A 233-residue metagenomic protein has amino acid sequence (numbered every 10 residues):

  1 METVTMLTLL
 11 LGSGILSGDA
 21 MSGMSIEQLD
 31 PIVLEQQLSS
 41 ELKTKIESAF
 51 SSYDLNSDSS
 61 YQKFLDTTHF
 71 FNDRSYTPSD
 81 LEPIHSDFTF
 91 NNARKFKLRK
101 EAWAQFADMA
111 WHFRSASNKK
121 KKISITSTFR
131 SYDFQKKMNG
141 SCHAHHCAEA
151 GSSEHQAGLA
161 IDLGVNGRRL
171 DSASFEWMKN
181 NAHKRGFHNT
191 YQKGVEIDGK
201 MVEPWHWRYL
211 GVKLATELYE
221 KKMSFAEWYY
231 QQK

Functional and structural regions predicted by a protein language model:
M1-S17: Classical Sec-dependent N-terminal signal peptides that target proteins to the secretory pathway
G14-T128, Y132-K233: Extracytoplasmic cell-surface/polysaccharide-interacting catalytic and binding patches
